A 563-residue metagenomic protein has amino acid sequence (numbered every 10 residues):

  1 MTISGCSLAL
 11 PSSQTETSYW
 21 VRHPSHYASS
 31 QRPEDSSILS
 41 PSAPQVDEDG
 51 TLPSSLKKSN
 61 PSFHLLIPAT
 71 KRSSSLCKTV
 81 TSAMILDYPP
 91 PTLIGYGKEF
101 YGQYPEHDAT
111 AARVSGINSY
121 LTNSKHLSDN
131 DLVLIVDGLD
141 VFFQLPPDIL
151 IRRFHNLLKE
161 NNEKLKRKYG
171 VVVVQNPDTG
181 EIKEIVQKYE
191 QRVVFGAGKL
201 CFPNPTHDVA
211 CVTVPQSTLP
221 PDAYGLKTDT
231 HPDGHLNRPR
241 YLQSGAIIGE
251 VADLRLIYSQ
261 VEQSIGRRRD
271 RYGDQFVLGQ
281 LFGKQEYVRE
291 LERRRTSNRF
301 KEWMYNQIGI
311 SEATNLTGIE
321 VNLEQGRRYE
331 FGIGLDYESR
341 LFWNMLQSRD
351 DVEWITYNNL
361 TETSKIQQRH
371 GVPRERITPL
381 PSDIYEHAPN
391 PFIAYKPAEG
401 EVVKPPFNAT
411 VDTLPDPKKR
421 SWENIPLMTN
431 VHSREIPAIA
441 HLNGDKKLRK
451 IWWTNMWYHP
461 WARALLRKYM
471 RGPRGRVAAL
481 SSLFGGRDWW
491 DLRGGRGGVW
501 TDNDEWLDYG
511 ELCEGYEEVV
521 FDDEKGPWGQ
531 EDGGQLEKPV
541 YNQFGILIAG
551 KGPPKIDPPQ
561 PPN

Functional and structural regions predicted by a protein language model:
M1-L132, L145-D148, R152-N161, L165-K168 (+4 more regions): N-terminal anchoring/stem segment of glycosyltransferases
D49-P53, T79, Y120-L121, T179-I182 (+2 more regions): Eukaryotic intrinsically disordered and solvent-exposed regulatory patches
L56-N60, L127-S128, V186-Y189, P239-Y241 (+1 more regions): Extracellular/periplasmic catalytic domains that process cell-envelope and extracellular macromolecules
P91, H107, K159, E181-T230 (+1 more regions): Intrinsically disordered, low-complexity, Ser/Thr/Glu/Asp/Lys/Arg-enriched terminal regions and linkers of eukaryotic
F100-A109, T206, G266-R269, W452-W453: Short, flexible/disordered intra-domain loops and linkers
L121-T206, G245: GT-A fold catalytic core of metal-dependent nucleotide-sugar glycosyltransferases, centered on the diacidic
P203, P221-N455: Catalytic core and acceptor-binding pocket of nucleotide-sugar-dependent glycosyltransferases
V431, E435-P437, H441-N443, I451-D488 (+1 more regions): Low-complexity, glycine/alanine/valine/leucine- and proline-rich hydrophobic stretches
